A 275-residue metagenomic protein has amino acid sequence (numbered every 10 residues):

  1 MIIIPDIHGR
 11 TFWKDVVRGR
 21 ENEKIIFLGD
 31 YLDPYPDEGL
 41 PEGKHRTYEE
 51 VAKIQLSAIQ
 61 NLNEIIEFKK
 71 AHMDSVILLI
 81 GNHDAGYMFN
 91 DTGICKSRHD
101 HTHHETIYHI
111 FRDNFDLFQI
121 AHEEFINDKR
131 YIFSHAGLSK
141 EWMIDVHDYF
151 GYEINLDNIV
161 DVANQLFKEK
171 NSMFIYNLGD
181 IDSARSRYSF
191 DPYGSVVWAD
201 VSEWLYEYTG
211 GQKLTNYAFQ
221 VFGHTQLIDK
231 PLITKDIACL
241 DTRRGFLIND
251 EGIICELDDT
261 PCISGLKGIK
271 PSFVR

Functional and structural regions predicted by a protein language model:
M1-I2, E123-I132, T234-K235: Beta-strand-turn-beta hairpins that frame and shape the catalytic cleft of phosphate-ester-processing enzymes
I4, G9-T106: Core catalytic region of metal-dependent phosphoesterases/phosphodiesterases, especially metallo-beta-lactamase-like
I4-P5, I25-G29, L78-N82, F133-S134 (+2 more regions): Active-site neighborhood of phospho(di)ester-bond hydrolases with catalytic His/Asp-centered motifs
G9-F12, D33-Y35, H83-F89, K140-E141 (+3 more regions): Active-site environment of divalent metal-dependent phosphoester hydrolases
R18-E21, A71-M73, I126-N127, G211-N216 (+1 more regions): Flexible, charged surface loops at secondary-structure boundaries
D91-D128: Extended active-site neighborhood of metal-dependent phosphoesterases/phosphodiesterases
H99-E105, F125-Q212: Active-site-proximal loop/helix segment associated with metal-binding centers of metalloenzymes
E203-G265, P271-S272: Conserved beta-sheet core of the metallophosphoesterase superfamily
